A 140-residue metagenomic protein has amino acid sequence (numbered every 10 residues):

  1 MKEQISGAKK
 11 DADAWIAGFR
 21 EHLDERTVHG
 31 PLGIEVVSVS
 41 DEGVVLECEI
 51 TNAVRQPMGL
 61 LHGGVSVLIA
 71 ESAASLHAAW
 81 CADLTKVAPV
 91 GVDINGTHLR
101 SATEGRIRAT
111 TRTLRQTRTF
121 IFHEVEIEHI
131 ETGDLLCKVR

Functional and structural regions predicted by a protein language model:
M1-R140: Terminal targeting signals and extreme-terminal segments of soluble enzymes
